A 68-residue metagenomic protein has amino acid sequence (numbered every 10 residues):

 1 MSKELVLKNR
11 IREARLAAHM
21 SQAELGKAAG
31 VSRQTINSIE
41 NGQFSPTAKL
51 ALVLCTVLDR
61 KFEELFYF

Functional and structural regions predicted by a protein language model:
M1-V6: A detector for short, charged/polar N-terminal pre-domain segments
N9, R33, A48-L52: Short alpha-helical elements of helix-turn-helix
N9-A28, V53: Short basic helix-loop element that most often maps to the first helix and adjoining turn of HTH DNA-binding modules
I11, L25-G26, I36-I39, L65: Conserved hydrophobic/aromatic packing and binding residues within compact polymer-binding modules
V31-F44: Recognition helix of helix-turn-helix/homeodomain-like DNA-binding domains that insert into the DNA major groove
K49-E64: DNA major-groove recognition helix of helix-turn-helix/homeodomain DNA-binding modules
F68: Short acidic/histidine-centered micro-motifs embedded in hydrophobic/aromatic stretches that mark compact functional
